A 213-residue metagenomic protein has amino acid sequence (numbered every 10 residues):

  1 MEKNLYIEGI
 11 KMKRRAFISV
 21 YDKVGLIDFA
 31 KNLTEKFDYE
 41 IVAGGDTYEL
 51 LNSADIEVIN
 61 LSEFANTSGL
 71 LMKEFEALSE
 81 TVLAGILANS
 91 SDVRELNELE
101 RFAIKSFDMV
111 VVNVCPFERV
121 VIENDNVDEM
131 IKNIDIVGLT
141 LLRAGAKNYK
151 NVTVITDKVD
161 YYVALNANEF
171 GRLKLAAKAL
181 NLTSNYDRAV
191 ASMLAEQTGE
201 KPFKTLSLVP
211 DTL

Functional and structural regions predicted by a protein language model:
N4-F64: N-terminal glycine-/serine-/threonine-rich phosphate-binding loop
M12-R15, K36-Y39, A54-E57, E80-L83 (+8 more regions): Short coil/turn connectors at secondary-structure junctions
I18-V20, E40-G45, N60-E63, A88 (+4 more regions): General beta-strand structural signal in soluble alpha/beta enzymes
D22-K23, G45-E49, I56, S62-N66 (+4 more regions): Short, ordered loop/turn segments at secondary-structure junctions
D28-A30, N52-D55, L70-K73, E98 (+5 more regions): Short acidic, glycine/serine/threonine-rich loops at helix termini
D46-P116: Glycine-rich nucleotide/cofactor/substrate-binding loop typically near the N-terminus or early in the first domain
M109-K132, I136-A167: A short, charged helix-loop
V159-L165, E169-L213: Active-site loops and adjacent core secondary-structure elements that bind or stabilize anionic groups
